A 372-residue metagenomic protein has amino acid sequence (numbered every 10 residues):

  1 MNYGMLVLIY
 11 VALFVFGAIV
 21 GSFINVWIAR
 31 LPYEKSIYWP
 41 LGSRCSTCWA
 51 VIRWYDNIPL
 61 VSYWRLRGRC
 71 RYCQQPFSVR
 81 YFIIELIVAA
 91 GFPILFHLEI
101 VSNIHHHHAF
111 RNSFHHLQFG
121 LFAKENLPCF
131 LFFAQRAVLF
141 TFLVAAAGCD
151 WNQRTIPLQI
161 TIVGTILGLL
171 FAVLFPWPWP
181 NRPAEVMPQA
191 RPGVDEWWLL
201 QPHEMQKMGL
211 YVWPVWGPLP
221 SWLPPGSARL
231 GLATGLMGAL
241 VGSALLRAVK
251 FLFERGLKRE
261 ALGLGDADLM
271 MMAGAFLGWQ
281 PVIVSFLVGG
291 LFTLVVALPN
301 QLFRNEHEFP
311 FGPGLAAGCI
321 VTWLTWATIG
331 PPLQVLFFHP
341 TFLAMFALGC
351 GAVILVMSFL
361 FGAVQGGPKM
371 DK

Functional and structural regions predicted by a protein language model:
M1-K372: A membrane-topology feature that recognizes alpha-helical transmembrane segments and their immediate juxtamembrane
